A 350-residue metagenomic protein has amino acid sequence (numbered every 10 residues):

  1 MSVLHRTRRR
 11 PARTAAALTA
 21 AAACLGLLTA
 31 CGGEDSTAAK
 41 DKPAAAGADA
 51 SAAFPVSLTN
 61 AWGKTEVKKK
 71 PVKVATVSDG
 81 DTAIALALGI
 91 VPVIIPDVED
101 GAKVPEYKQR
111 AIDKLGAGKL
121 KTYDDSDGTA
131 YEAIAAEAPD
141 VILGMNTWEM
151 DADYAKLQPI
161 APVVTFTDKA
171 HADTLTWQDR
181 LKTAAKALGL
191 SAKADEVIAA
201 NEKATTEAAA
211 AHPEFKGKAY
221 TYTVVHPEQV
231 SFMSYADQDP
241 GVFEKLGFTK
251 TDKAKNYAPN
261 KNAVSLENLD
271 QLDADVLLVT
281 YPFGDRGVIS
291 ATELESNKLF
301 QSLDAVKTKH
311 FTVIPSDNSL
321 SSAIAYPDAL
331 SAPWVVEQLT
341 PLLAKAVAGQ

Functional and structural regions predicted by a protein language model:
M1-A21: N-terminal export and membrane-targeting signals
T14, L18-A23, C31-P55: Short, low-complexity, disordered segments immediately C-terminal to signal peptides in bacterial exported proteins
A39-V91, E99-K103, E337-Q350: Extracytoplasmic low-complexity, Pro/Thr/Ser/Ala/Gly-rich segments that lie immediately after a secretion/anchoring
K73-T76, T82-L88, K193-T249: Basic- and aromatic-lined ligand-binding clefts that recognize polyanionic substrates
T82-A133: A short, structured surface patch at a secondary-structure boundary
I134, A138-G144, P162, A274-L277: Proline-aspartate-enriched helix->loop->beta-strand connector
D153, I160-H226, S322-Q350: Extracytoplasmic substrate-binding proteins
D275-Q350: Structured C-terminal subdomain patch of bacterial secreted/periplasmic proteins
